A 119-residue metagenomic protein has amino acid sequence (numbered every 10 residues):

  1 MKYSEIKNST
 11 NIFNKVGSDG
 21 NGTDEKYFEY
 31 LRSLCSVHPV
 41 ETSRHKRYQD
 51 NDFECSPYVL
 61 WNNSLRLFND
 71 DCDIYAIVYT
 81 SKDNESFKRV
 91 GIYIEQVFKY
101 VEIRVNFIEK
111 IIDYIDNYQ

Functional and structural regions predicted by a protein language model:
M1-N8: Short, contiguous, well-structured surface segments enriched in hydrophobic/aromatic residues
T10-Q119: Acidic, Ser/Thr/Gly/Pro-rich intrinsically disordered interaction regions
